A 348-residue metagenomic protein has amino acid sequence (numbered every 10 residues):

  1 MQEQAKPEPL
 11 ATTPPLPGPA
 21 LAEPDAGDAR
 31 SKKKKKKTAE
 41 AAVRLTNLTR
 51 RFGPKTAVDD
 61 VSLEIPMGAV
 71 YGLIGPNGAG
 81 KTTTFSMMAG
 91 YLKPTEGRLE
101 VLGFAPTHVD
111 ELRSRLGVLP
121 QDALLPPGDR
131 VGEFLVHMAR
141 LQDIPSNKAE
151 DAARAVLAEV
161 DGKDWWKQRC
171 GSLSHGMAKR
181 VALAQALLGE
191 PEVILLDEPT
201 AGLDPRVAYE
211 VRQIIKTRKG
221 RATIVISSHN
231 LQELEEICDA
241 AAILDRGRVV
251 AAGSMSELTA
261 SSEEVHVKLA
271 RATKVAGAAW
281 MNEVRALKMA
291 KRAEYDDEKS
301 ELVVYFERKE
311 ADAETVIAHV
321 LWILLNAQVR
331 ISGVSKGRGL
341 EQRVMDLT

Functional and structural regions predicted by a protein language model:
Q2-A5, P9, P15-A20, G27-R30 (+1 more regions): C-terminal coupling/interaction segments
R30-K37: Short Lys/Arg-rich cationic patches that frequently serve as NLS/NoLS or arginine-rich RNA/DNA-binding motifs
E40-V43, R50-D245, V249-A251: ABC transporter nucleotide-binding domains
R113, T259-S262, T348: Short, flexible helix/strand-to-coil boundary loops that buttress conserved ligand/catalytic motifs in alpha/beta
H137, A155, N282, W322 (+1 more regions): Surface-exposed charge patches
R212-R308: ABC transporter nucleotide-binding domain
